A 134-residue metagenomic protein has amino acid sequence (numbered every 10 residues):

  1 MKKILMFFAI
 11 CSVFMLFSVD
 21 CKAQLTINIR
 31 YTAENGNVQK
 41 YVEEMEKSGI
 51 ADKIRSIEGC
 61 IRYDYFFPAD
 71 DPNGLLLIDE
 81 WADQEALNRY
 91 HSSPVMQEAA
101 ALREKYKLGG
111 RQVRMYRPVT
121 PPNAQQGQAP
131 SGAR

Functional and structural regions predicted by a protein language model:
I4-L5, Q24-T26, I61-N73, A99-R134: Glycine-rich beta-strand-turn "strand-cap" elements at beta-sheet edges
F7-L16: Bacterial N-terminal signal peptides
F17-A23: Sec/Tat signal peptide C-region and signal peptidase I cleavage site
R30-T32, E80: Residue-level recognition of well-ordered beta-strand positions that form the cores of beta-sheet-rich folds across
T32-M45: Short, surface-exposed ligand-recognition loops at beta-strand->loop->(often short) alpha-helix junctions that present
K47-R62, E80-R114: An amphipathic, aromatic/His-enriched active-site/gating alpha helix that lines ligand/cofactor pockets
